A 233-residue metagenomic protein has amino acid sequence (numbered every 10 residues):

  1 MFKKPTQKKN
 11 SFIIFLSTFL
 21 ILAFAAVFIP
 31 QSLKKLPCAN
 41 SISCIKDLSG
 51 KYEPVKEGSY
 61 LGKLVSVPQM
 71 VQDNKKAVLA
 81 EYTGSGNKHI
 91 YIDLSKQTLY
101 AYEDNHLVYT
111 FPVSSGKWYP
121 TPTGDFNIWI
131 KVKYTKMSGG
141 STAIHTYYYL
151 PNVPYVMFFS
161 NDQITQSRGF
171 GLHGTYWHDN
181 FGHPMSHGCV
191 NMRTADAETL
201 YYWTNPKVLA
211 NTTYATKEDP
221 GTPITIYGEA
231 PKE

Functional and structural regions predicted by a protein language model:
F2-I45, G139-E233: Exported/periplasmic cell-wall-interacting domains
K34-G86: N-terminal, intrinsically disordered, polar/charged segments of Gram-positive cell-envelope systems that serve as
V65-N180: Gly/Pro-biased beta-strand-loop elements
